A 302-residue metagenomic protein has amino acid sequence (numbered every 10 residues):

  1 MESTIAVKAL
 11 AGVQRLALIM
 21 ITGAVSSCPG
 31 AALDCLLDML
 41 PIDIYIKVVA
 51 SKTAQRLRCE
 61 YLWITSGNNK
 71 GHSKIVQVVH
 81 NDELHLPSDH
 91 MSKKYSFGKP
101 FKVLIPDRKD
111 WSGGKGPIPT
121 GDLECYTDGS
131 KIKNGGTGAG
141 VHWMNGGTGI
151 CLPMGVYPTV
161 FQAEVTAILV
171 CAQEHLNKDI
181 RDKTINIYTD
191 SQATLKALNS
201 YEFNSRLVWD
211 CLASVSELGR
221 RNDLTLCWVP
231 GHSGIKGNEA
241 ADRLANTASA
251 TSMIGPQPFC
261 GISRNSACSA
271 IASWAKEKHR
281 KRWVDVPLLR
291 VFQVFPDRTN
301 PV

Functional and structural regions predicted by a protein language model:
M1-V302: RNase H-like, metal-dependent ribonuclease domains
